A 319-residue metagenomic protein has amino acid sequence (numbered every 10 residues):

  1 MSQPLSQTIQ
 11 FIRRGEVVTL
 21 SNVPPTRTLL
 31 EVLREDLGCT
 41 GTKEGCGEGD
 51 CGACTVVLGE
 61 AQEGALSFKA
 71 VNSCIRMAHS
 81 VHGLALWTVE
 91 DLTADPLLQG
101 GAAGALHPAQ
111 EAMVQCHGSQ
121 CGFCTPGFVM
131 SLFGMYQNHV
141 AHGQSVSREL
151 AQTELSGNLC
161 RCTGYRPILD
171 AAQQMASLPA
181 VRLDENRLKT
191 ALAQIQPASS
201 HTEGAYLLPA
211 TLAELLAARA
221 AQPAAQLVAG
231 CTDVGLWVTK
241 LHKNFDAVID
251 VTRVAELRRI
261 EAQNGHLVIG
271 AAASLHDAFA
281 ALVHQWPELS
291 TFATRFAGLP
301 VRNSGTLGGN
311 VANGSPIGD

Functional and structural regions predicted by a protein language model:
M1-A213, V254-L257, E261-V268, A273-S274 (+1 more regions): Signature of N-terminal electron-transfer/Fe-S-associated modules in redox systems
V57, V234-L236, F292-D319: A gly/ser-rich beta-alpha-beta helix-loop segment of oxidoreductase catalytic cores
C74-I75, L236-Q263, G270, N313-D319: Structural signature of FAD isoalloxazine-binding scaffolds in flavoprotein oxidoreductases
R161, L227-V228: Conserved SAM-binding loop
I168, D233-V234: Alpha-helix capping/helix-boundary segments
P223-A225: Phosphate-binding active sites in nucleotide-utilizing proteins
V228-D233, A271: Glycine-rich beta-strand-to-loop/alpha-helix junction loops that act as flexible
A273-N303: Ligand-binding beta-strand-loop-alpha-helix segment within the catalytic cores of soluble metabolic enzymes
